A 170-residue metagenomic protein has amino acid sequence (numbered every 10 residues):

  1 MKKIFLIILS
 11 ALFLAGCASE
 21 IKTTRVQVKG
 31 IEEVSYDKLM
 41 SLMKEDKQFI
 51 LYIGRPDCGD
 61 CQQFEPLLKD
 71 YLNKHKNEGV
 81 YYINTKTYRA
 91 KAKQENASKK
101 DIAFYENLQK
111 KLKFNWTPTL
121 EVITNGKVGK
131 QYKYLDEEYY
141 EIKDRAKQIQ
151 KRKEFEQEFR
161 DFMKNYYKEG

Functional and structural regions predicted by a protein language model:
M1-I4: Positively charged n-region of N-terminal signal peptides that target proteins for export
F13-G16: C-terminal motif of bacterial Sec signal peptides marking the signal peptidase cleavage site
A18-K47, R145-G170: N-terminal leader/targeting and pre-domain segments
M40-Y82: Local sequence-structure signature of Cys/Sec-based thiol-disulfide redox active-site neighborhoods
I50-Y52, V80-N84, T119-I123, Q131: Structural recognition of the beta-strand scaffold that forms the well-ordered cores of secreted hydrolase catalytic
I53, N77-A103: Thiol-based oxidoreductase modules, predominantly thioredoxin-like and allied folds used for disulfide exchange
P56-D60, K86-A90, K127-V128, E138: Solvent-exposed loop/turn segments at secondary-structure junctions within structured extracellular/periplasmic domains
K113-G170: Non-catalytic, surface beta->alpha helical segment in thiol-disulfide oxidoreductase systems
